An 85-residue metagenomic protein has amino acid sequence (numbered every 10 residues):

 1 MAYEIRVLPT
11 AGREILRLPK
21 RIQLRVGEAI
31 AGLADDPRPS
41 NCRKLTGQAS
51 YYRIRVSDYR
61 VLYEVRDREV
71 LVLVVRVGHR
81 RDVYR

Functional and structural regions predicted by a protein language model:
M1-D58, R66-L73, D82-R85: Basic, Lys/Arg-enriched alpha-helical interface segments
G78: Residues forming the ATP-binding cleft of Hanks-type serine/threonine protein kinase domains
